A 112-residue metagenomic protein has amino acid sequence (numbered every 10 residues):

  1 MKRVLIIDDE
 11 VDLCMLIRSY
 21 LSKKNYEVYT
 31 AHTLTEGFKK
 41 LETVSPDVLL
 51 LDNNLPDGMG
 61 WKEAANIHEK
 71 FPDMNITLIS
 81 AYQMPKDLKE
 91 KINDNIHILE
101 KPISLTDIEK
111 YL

Functional and structural regions predicted by a protein language model:
D8: Conserved acidic carboxylate
V11-Y29: Two-component/phosphorelay signaling modules centered on CheY-like receiver
T30-V48: Acidic, metal-coordinating helix/loop segments flanking the phosphotransfer/catalytic sites of two-component signaling
T33, M59-K62: Acidic catalytic/metal-coordinating carboxylates
E42-V44, I67-M74, K91: Conserved phosphotransfer cores of two-component systems
D52: Active-site residues of response regulator receiver
K62, N66, Y82-L99, T106-K110: Alpha4 helix (beta4-alpha4-beta5 surface) of REC/receiver domains from two-component response regulators
